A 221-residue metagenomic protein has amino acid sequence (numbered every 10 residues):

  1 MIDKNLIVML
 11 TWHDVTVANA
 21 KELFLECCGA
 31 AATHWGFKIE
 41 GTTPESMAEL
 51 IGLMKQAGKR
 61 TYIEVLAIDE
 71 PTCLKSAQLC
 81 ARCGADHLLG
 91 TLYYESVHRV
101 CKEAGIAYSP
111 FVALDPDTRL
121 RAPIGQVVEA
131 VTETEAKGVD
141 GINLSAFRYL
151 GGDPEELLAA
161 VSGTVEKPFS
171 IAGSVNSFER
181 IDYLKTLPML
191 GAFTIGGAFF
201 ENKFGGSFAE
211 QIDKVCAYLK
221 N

Functional and structural regions predicted by a protein language model:
M1-T61, I68-P71, L79-C83, E135-A136 (+2 more regions): Conserved N-terminal beta1-alpha1 strand-loop-helix module at the mouth
K4-T11, T33-F37, T61-V65, L88-G90 (+4 more regions): Hydrophobic faces of well-ordered beta-strands that scaffold small-molecule active sites in alpha/beta enzyme cores
H13-V17, E40-P44, A67-P71, D115-I124 (+3 more regions): Short, small-residue-enriched loops and turns at beta-alpha junctions that line or gate enzyme active sites
E22-L23, E70-R82, A122-A130, A136 (+2 more regions): Catalytic cores of alpha/beta
F24-L25, M47-G52, A77, Y94-H98 (+4 more regions): Generic structural signal for well-ordered alpha-helices, preferentially at hydrophobic/aromatic core positions
M54, V100-A104, A160-T164, T186-L190 (+1 more regions): C-terminal helical cap(s) of enzyme catalytic domains, especially alpha/beta-barrels
G58, L66, P71-L150, T164 (+1 more regions): Conserved anion-binding
C83-S96, K137-G151, S174-V175, K185-Q211: Glycine-rich phosphate-binding active-site loops on the catalytic face of alpha/beta enzymes
